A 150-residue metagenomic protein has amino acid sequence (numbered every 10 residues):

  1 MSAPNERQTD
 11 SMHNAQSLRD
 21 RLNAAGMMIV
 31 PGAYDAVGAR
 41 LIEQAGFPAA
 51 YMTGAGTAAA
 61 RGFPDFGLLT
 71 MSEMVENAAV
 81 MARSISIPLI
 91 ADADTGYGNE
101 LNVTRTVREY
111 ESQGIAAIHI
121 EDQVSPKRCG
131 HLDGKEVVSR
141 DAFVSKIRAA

Functional and structural regions predicted by a protein language model:
S2-G32, A36-A45, A149: N-terminal amphipathic alpha-helix/helix-capping segment at the start of soluble metabolic enzymes
H13-Q16, F63-A91, Q113, H131-A150: Alpha-helix-loop-beta-strand connector modules within alpha/beta enzyme cores
S17, V37, E76-N77, R105: Short Gly/charged-rich anion-binding patches and loops
M27, A39, P48, V80-R83 (+1 more regions): Short helix-loop boundary/capping segments at the starts of domains
I29-D35, A50-M52, L89-A93, I118-I120: Hydrophobic faces of well-ordered beta-strands that scaffold small-molecule active sites in alpha/beta enzyme cores
G38-L41, Y97-E109: Catalytic cores of alpha/beta
G46, G114: Conserved functional loop/turn residues at catalytic and ligand-binding sites
A49-V75, T95-E100, H119-D141: Glycine-rich, proline-tolerant flexible connector loops at the mouths of alpha/beta enzymes
